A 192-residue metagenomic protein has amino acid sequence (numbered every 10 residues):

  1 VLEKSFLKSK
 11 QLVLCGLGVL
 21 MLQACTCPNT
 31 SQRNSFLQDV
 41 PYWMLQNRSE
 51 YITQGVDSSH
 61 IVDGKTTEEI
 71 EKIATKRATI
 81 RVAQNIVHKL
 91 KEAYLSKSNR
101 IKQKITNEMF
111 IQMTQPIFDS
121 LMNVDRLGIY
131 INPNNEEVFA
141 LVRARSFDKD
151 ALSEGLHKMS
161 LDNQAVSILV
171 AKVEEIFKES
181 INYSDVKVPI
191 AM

Functional and structural regions predicted by a protein language model:
L2-V13: Bacterial N-terminal signal peptides that target proteins for export
F6-L7, C25-M192: Domain-level marker for long, solvent-exposed, non-transmembrane regions
C15-Q23: Bacterial N-terminal signal peptides
